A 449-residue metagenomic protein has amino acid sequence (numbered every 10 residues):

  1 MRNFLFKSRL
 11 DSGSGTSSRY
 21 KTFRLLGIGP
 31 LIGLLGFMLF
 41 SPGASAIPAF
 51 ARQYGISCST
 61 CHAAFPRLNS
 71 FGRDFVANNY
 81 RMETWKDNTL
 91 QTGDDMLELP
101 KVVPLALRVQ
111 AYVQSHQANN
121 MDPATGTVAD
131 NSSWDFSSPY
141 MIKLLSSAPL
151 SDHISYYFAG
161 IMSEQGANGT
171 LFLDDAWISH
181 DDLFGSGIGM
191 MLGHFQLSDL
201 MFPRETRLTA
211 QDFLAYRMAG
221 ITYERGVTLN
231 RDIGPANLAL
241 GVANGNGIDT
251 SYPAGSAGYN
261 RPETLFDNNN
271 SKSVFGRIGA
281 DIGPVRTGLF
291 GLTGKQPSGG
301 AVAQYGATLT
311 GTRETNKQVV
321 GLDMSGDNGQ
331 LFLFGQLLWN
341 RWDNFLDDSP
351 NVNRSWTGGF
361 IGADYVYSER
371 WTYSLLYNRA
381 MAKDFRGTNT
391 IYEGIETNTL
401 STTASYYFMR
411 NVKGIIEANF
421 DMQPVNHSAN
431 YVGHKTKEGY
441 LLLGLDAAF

Functional and structural regions predicted by a protein language model:
M1-F23: N-terminal secretory signal peptides that target proteins for export/translocation
G27-M38: Bacterial N-terminal signal peptides
I47-S57: Sequence/structural segment immediately N-terminal to covalent heme-attachment motifs in c-type and related
G55-F65: The canonical Cys-X-X-Cys-His
N69-S70, P100-P123, A129-I248, N270-L289 (+4 more regions): Outer membrane beta-barrel
W85-A106: Short Fe-S-cluster ligation motifs
D130-N131, A176-H180, P284-F449: Outer-membrane beta-barrel pore domains
